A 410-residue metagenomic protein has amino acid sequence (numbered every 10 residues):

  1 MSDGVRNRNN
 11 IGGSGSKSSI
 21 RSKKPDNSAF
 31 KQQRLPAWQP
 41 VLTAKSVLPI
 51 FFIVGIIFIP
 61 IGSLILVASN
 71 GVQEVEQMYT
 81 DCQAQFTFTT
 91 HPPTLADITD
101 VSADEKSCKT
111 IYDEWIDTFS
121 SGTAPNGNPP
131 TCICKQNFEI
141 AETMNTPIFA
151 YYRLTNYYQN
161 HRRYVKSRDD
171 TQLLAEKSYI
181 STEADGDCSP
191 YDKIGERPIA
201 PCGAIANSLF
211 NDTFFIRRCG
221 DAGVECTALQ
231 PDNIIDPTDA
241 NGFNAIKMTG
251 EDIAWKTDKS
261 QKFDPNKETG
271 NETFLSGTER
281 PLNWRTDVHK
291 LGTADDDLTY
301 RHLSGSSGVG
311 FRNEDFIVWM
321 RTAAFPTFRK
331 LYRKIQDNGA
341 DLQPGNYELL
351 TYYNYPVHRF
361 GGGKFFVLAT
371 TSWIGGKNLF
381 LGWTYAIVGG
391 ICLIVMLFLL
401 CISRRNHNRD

Functional and structural regions predicted by a protein language model:
D3-C134, F366-V367, T371, G375-N378 (+1 more regions): N-terminal leader/pro-regions and domain N-caps
S22-R34, V41-K45, I50, I65 (+11 more regions): Aromatic (Trp/Tyr/Phe) and Gly/Pro-enriched flexible surface segments
A44, K135-N137, K334-Q336: Eukaryotic intrinsically disordered and solvent-exposed regulatory patches
L48, G55, F138-A141, D337-A340: Beta-strand elements of modular eukaryotic interaction domains
I65-T80, Y157-D170, H358-G361: Juxtamembrane interfacial secondary-structure elements that flank transmembrane helices in multi-pass membrane proteins
L66-S69, C82, A141, Y151-T155 (+4 more regions): Structured beta-strand/turn binding interfaces of compact recognition modules in eukaryotic regulators
T131-F316: Soluble non-transmembrane domains of integral membrane proteins
S306, N313, I317-R321, F325-D410: Membrane-proximal extracellular juxtamembrane segment immediately upstream of a following transmembrane helix
